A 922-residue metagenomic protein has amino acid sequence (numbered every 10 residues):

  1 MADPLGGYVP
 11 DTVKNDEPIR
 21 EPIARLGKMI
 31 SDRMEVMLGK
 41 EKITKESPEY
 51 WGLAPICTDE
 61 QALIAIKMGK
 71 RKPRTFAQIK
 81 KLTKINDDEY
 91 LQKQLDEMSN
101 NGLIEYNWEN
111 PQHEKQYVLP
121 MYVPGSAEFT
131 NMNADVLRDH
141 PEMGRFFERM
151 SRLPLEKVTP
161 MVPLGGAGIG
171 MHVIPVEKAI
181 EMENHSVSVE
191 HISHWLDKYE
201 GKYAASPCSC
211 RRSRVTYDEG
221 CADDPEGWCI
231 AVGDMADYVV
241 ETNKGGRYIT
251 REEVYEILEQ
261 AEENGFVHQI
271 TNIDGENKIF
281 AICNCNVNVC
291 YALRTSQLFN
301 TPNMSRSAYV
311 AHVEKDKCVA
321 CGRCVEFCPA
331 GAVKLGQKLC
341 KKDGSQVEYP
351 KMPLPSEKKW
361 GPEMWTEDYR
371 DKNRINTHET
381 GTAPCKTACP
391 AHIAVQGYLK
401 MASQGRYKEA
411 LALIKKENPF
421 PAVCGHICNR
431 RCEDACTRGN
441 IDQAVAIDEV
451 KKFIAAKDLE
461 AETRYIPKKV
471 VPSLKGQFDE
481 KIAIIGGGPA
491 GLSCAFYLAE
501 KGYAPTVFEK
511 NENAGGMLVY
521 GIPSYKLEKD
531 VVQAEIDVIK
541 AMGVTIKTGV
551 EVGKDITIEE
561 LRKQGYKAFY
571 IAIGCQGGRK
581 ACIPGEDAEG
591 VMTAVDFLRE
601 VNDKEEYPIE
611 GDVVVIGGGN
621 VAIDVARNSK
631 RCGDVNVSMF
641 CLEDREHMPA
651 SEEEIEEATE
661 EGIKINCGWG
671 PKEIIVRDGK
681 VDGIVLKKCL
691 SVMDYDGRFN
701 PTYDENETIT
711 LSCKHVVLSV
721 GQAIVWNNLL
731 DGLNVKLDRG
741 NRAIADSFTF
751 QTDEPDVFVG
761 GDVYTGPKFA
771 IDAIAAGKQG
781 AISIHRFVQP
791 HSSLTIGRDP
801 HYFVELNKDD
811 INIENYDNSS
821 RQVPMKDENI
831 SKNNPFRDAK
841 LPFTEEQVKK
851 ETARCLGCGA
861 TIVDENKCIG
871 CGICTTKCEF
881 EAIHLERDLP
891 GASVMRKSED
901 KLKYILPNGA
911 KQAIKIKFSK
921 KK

Functional and structural regions predicted by a protein language model:
P55, I85-D87, Y117, Q269-I282 (+14 more regions): Ferredoxin-like iron-sulfur electron-transfer modules
G69, P73, L82-K84, G102-N110 (+10 more regions): Iron-sulfur cluster-binding cysteine motifs and their immediate structural context in ferredoxin-like electron-transfer
H113-R152: Short, amphipathic alpha-helical interaction segments positioned at domain boundaries
A330-P384, V445-I447, K451-K481, E500 (+10 more regions): Flanking helices and flexible, charged tails adjoining ferredoxin-like Fe-S electron-transfer domains in multi-subunit
I393-Q396, A402-S403, A444-D448, I484-V552 (+6 more regions): Beta1-alpha1 glycine-rich phosphate/pyrophosphate-binding loop at the start of Rossmann-like nucleotide-binding domains
I454-K475, K501, A534-K554, G578-C632 (+1 more regions): Glycine-rich dinucleotide-binding loop and its adjacent helix/turn
D587-D612, D694-P767: FAD-site-proximal beta/loop scaffold in flavoenzymes
V763-V788: A conserved FAD-binding loop/helix module that cradles the flavin
